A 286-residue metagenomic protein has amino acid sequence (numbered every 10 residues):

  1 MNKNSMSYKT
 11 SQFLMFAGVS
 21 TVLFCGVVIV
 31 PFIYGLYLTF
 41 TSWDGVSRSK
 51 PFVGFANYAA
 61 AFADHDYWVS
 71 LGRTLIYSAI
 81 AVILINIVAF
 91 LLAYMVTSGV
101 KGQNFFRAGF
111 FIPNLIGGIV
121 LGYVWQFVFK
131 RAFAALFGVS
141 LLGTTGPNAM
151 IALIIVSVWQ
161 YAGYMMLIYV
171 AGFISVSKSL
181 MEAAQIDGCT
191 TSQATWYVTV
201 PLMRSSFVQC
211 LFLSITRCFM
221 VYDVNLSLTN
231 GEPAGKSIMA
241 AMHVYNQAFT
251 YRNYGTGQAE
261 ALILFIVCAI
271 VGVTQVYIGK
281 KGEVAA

Functional and structural regions predicted by a protein language model:
K3-A286: A structural signal for multi-pass alpha-helical bundles of membrane permease subunits that mediate small-molecule
